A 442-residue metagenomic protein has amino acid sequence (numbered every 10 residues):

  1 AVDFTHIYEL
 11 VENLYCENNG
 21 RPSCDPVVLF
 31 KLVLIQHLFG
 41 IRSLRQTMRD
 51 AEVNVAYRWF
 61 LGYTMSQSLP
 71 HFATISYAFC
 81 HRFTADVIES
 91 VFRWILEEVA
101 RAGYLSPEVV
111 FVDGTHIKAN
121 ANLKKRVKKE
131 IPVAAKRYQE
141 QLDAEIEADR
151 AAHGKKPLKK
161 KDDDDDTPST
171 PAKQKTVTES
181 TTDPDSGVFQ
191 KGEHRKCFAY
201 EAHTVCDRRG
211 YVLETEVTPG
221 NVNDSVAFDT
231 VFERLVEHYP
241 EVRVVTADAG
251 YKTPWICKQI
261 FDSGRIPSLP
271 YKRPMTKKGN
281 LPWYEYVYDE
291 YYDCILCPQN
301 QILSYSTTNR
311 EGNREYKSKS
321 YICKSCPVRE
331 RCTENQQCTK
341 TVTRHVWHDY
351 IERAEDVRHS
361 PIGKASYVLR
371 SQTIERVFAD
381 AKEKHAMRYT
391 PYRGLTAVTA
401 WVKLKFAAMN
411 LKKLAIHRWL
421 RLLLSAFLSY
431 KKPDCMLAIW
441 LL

Functional and structural regions predicted by a protein language model:
A1-L34, F39-G40, V346, Y350: Basic, short loop/linker segments at the boundary and entry of helix-turn-helix/winged-helix-like folds
G40-V53, M65-L442: Anion-binding and metal-coordination hotspots
R58-G62: Short arginine-rich
